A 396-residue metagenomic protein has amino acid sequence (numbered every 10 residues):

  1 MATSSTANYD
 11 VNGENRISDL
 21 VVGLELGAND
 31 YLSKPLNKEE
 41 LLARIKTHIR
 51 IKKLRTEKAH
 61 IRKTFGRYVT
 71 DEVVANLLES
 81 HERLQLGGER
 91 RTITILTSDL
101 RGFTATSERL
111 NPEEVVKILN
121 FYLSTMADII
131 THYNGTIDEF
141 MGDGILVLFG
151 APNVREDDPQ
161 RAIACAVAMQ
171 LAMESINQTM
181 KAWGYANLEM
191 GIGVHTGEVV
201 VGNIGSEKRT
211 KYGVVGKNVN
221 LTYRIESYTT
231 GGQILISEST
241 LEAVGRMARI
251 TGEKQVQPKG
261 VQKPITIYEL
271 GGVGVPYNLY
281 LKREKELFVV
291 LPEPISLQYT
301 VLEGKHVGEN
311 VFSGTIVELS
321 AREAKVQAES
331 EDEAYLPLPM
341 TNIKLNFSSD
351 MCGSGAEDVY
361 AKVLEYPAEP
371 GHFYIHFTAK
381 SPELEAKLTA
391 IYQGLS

Functional and structural regions predicted by a protein language model:
K34: A Lys-centered signature of the CheY-like receiver
N37, R44-R90, A390: Regulatory cytosolic signal-relay segments
R50, L84-A164: Catalytic NTP-binding/metal-coordinating core of nucleotidyl cyclase/transferase enzymes
N120-G135, A151-I192, T196, K217-S227 (+1 more regions): Alpha-helical scaffold within the catalytic cores of cyclic-nucleotide enzymes
G231-Q298: Cytosolic regulatory/linker segments at or just downstream of nucleotide-handling modules in signal-transduction
N278, R283-E286, E369-S396: C-terminal output/interaction extensions
Y299-P337, K344, P367-Y374: Short strand-loop-strand
